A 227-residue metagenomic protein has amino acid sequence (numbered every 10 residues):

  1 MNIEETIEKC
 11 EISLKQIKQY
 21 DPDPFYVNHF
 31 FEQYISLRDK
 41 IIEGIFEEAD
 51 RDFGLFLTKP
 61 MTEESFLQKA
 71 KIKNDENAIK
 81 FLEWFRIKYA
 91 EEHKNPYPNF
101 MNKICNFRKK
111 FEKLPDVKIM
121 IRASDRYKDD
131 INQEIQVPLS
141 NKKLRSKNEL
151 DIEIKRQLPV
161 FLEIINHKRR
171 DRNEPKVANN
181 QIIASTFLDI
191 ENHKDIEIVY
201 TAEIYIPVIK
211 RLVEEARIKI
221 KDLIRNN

Functional and structural regions predicted by a protein language model:
M1-I35, D50-N227: Acidic, Ser/Thr/Gly/Pro-rich intrinsically disordered interaction regions
D39-F53: Extended, well-ordered alpha-helical segments in internal regulatory regions
